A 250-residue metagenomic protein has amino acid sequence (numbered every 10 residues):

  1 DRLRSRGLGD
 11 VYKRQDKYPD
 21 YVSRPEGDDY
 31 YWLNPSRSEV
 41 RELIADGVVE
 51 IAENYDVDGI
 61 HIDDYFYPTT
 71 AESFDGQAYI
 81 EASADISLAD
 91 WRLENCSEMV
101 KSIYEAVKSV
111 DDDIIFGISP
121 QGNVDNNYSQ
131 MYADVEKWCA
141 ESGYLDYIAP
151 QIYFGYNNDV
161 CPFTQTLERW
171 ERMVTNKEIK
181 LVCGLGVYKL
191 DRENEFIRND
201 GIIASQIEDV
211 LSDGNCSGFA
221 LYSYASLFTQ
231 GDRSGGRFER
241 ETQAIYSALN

Functional and structural regions predicted by a protein language model:
D1-Y12: Single conserved hydrophobic/aromatic residue that forms the stacking wall/gate of nucleotide- or nucleobase-binding
R6, V100-D112, E168-K177: Surface-exposed amphipathic alpha-helices with a cationic face
G9-D10, E72-F74, G231-S234: Short aromatic-enriched loop/helix-cap "lid" or pocket-rim segments at secondary-structure transitions that line
K13-E141, Y153-F154: Polysaccharide-binding and catalytic clefts of secreted carbohydrate-active enzymes
K101, G122-C139, V160-V174, I202-Q206: Alpha-helical scaffolding within the catalytic cores of extracellular/periplasmic polymer-degrading hydrolases
S142-V160, W170, K177-N250: Substrate-binding cleft of secreted/luminal carbohydrate-active enzymes
